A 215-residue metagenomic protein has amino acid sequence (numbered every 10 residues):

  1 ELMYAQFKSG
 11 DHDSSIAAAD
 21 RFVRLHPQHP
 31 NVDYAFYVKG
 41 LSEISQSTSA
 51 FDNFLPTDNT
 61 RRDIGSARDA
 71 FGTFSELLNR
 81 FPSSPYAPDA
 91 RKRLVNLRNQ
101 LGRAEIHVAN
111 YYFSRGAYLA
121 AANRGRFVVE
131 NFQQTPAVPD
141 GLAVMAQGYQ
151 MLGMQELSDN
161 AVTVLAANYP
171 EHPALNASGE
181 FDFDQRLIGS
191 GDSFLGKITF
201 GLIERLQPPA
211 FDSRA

Functional and structural regions predicted by a protein language model:
E1-A215: Acidic, polar-rich low-complexity tracts and alpha-helical solenoid repeat scaffolds
